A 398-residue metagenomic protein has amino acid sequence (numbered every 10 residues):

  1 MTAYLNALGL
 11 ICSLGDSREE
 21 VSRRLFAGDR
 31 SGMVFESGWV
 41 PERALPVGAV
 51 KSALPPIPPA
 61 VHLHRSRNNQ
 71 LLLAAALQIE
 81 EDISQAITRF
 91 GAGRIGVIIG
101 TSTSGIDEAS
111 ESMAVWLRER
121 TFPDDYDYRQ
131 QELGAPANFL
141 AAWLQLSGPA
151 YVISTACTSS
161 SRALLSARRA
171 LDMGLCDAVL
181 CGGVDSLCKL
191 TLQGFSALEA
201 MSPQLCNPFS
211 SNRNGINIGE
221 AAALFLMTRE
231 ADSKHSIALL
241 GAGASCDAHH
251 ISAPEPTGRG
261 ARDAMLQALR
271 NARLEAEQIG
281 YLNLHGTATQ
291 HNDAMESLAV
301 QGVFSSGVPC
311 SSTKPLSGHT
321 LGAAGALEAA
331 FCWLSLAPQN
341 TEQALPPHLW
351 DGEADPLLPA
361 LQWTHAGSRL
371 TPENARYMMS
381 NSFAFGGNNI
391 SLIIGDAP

Functional and structural regions predicted by a protein language model:
M1-L5, R65-E81, I87-G91: N-terminal amphipathic, basic-rich helices that act as targeting or association modules
M1-V61, E230-A242, A330-L349, I390 (+1 more regions): ACP-dependent fatty acid/polyketide chain-elongation machinery
T2-I11, A27-S37, E42-L45, M201 (+2 more regions): Condensing-enzyme catalytic core mediating Claisen C-C bond formation in acyl metabolism
A7, L25, A76, V97 (+10 more regions): Conserved small-residue
S13, T103, A156, T287-T289 (+2 more regions): Glycine-rich phosphate/pyrophosphate-binding beta-alpha loops
M33-L77, R94, S104-R118, P123-S166 (+4 more regions): Conserved catalytic cysteine-centered active-site region of acyl-thioester-dependent Claisen-condensing enzymes
L72-S84, G134-P136, A222, T257-R273 (+2 more regions): Short, well-ordered amphipathic alpha-helical segments that serve as non-catalytic structural scaffolds within diverse
Q85-G96, M113-D125, A142-A150, D172-V179 (+6 more regions): Structural signature of cysteine-dependent C-C bond-forming condensing enzymes
